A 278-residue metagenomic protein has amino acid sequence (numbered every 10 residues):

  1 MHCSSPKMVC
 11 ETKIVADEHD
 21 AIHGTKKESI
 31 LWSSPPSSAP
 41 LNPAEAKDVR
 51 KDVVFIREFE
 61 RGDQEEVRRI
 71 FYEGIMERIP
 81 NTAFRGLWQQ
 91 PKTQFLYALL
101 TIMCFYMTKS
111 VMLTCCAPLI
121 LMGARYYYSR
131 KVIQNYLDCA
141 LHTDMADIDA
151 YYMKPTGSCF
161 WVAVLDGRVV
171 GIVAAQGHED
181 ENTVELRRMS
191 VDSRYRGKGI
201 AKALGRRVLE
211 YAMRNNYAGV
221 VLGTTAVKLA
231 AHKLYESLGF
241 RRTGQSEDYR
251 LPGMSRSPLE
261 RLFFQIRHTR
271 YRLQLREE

Functional and structural regions predicted by a protein language model:
M1-V53: Cytosolic, low-complexity regulatory segments enriched in Ser/Pro/Gly with interspersed Lys/Arg in eukaryotic signaling
V9-C10, L41, Y128, D138-D144 (+2 more regions): Conserved catalytic-core motifs of GNAT/GCN5-like acyltransferases
T12, I75-P80, R85-A98, I102-R187 (+4 more regions): Acetyl-CoA-dependent GNAT
F55-E66, T93-Q94: A short beta-loop-alpha structural element at the N-terminal edge of CoA-dependent acyl/N-acetyltransferase catalytic
F59, M189-V191, T224: Hydrophobic adenine-recognition pocket in adenosine-nucleotide-binding enzymes
R68-F71, I75: Hydrophobic alpha-helical core bundles mediating ligand binding, dimerization, or RNAP-core interactions
R188-S193, G197-R214, K233-S237: Conserved acetyl-CoA-binding loop-helix of GNAT-fold acetyltransferases
A212-T224: Conserved GNAT acetyl-CoA-binding A-motif
